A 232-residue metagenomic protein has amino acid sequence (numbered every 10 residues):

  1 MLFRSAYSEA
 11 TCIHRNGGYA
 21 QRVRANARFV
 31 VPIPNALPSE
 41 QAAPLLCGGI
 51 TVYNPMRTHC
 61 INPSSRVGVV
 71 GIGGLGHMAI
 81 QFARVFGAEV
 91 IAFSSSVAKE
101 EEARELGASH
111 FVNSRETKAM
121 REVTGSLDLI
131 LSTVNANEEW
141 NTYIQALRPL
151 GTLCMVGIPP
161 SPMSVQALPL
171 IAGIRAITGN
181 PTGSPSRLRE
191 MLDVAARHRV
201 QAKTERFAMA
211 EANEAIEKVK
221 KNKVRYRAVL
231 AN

Functional and structural regions predicted by a protein language model:
M1-V30: Glycine-rich phosphate/adenylate-binding loop and adjacent beta-alpha elements of nucleotide- or dinucleotide-binding
I13-Y19, N35-R57, V70-M78, T133: A glycine-rich, Thr/Ser-enriched phosphate-binding loop motif common to dinucleotide/cofactor-binding enzymes
P63-I72, R84-T142: Adenosine-nucleotide cofactor-binding segment
G73, S96, P159, G183: Residues in the short beta-alpha loop(s) of Rossmann-like NAD(P)-binding domains
V85, P185-N232: C-terminal hydrophobic helical "lid"/dimerization subdomain of Rossmann-like NAD(P)H-dependent oxidoreductases
L147-P149: Helix-to-beta-strand junctions that scaffold the AdoMet/dcAdoMet cofactor pocket in Class I SAM-dependent enzymes
T152-C154, S164-E205: Rossmann-fold dehydrogenase core element
